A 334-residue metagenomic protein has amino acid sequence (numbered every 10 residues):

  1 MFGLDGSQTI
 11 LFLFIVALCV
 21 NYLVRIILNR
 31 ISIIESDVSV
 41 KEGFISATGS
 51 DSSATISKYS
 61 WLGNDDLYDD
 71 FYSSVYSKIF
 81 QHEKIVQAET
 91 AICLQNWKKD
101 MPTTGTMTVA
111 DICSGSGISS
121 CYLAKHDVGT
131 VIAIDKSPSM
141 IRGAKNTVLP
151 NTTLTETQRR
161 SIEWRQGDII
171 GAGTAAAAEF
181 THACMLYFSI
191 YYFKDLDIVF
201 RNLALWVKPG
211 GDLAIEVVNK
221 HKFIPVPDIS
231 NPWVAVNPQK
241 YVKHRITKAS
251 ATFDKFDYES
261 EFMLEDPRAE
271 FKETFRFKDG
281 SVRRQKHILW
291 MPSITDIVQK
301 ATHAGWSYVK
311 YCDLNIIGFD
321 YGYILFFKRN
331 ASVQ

Functional and structural regions predicted by a protein language model:
G3-I33: Terminal signal-anchor or tail-anchor transmembrane helices that tether membrane-associated enzymes to cellular
L28-T104: Conserved class I S-adenosyl-L-methionine
S32, I215-Q299: SAM-dependent methyltransferase
G105-G115: Conserved class I S-adenosyl-L-methionine
S116-A172: Class I SAM-dependent methyltransferase SAM/SAH-binding core
T174-A183: A short acidic, Gly/Pro-enriched loop at the edge of an enzyme's catalytic core that lines a small-molecule cofactor
D197-P209: A short glycine-rich, Lys/Arg-flanked "PGG" loop and its adjoining helix->strand segment in the class I
I288-Q334: C-terminal lobe and adjacent flexible extensions of AdoMet/dcAdoMet transferase-like proteins
